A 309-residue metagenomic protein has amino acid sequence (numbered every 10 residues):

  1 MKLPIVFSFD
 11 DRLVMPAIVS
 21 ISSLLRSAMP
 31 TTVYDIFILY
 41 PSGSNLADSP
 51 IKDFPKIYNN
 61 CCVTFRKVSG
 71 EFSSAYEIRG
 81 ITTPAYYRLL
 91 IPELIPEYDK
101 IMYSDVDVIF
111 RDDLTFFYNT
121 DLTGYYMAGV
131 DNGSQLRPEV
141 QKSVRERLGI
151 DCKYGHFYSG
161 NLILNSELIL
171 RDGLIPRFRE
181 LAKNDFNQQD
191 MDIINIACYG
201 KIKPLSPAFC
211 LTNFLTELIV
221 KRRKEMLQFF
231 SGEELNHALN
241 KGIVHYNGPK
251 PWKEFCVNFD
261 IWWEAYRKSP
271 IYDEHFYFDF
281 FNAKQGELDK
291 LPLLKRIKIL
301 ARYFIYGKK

Functional and structural regions predicted by a protein language model:
M1-L3, F9, L164-K309: A glycosyltransferase accessory/donor-loop signature
M1-S22: N-proximal low-complexity "stem/linker" segments adjacent to membrane-targeting elements
S23-T32: Short, acidic, metal-binding catalytic loop of nucleotide-sugar glycosyltransferases
Y34-P41, G129-V130: Short internal beta-strands
L46-A47, F54-L94: Active-site-proximal specificity loops/subdomain of glycosyltransferases
P84-R137, H156, I163: GT-A fold catalytic core of metal-dependent nucleotide-sugar glycosyltransferases, centered on the diacidic
M127-I150, C256-A265, L300: A short, conserved beta-to-alpha structural element at the edge of catalytic cores that scaffolds binding
G149-N161: A recurrent flexible, glycine/aromatic-enriched loop bordering the glycosyltransferase active site that acts as
